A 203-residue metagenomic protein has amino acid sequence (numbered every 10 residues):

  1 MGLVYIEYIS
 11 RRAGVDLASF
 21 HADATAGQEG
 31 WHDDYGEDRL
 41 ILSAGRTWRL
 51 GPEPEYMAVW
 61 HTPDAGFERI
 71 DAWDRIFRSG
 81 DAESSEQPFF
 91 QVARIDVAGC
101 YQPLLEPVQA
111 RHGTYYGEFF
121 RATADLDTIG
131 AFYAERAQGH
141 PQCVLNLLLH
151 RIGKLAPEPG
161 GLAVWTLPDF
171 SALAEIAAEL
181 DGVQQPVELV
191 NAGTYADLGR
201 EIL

Functional and structural regions predicted by a protein language model:
M1-L3, L50-P52, V108-G113, L155-E158: Short, flexible turn/loop "capping" segments at secondary-structure junctions
G2, E7, D16, W48 (+5 more regions): Polar/charged low-complexity regions in secreted precursors and cytosolic/nuclear IDRs
G2-R11, M57-V59, G113-R121: Active-site-flanking beta-strand signature of metal-NTP-handling nucleotidyl enzymes and homologous cyclase-like
Y5-Y8, F20, Y56, Y101 (+2 more regions): Aromatic side chains
R11-A24, R121-A131: Short, surface-exposed ligand-recognition loops at beta-strand->loop->(often short) alpha-helix junctions that present
T25-L42, L50-P54, V59-A98, A137-N146 (+2 more regions): An amphipathic, aromatic/His-enriched active-site/gating alpha helix that lines ligand/cofactor pockets
G45-W48, P103-V108, L149-G153: Short beta-strand/turn micro-motifs at beta-sheet edges
A82-G130: Surface-exposed beta-loop interaction hotspot
